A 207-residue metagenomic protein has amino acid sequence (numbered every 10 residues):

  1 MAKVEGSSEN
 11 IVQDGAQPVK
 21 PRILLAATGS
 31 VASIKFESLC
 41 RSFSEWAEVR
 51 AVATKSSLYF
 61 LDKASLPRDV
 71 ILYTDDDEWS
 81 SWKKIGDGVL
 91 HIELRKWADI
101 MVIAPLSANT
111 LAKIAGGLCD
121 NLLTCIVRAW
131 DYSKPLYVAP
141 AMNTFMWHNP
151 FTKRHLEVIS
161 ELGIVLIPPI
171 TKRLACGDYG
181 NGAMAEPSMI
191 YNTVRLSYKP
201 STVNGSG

Functional and structural regions predicted by a protein language model:
M1-V138, N143-G207: A cross-family phosphate/adenosyl-ligand binding-site feature
